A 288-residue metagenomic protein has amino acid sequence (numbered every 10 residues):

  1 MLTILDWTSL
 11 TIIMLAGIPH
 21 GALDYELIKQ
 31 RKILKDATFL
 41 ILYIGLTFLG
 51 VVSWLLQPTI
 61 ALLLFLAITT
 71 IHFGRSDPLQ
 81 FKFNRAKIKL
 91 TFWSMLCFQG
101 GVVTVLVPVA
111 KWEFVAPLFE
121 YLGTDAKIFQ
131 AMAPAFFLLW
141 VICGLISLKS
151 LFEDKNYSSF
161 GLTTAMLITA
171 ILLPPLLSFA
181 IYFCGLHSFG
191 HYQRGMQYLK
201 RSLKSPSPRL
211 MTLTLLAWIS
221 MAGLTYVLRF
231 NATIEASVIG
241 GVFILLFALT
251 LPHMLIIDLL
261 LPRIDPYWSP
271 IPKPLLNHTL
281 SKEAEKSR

Functional and structural regions predicted by a protein language model:
L2-W7, V52-L62, A170-F179: Transmembrane helix interruption/hinge and helix-loop junction motifs
T3-I28, T124-I146: Hydrophobic, membrane-facing alpha-helical anchors
S9-G17, I60-I71, S178-G190, G241-L246: Hydrophobic core segments of alpha-helical transmembrane domains in multi-pass membrane proteins
I33, F48-L106, P117-T124: Membrane-interface helix-loop-helix junctions at boundaries between adjacent transmembrane segments
F81, Y182-L199, P208: Predominantly late transmembrane helices and immediately cytosolic-facing juxtamembrane segments
F92-V115, A131-K149, G161-P175, L216-A217 (+1 more regions): Alpha-helical transmembrane segments of multi-pass integral membrane proteins
E113-I128, R229-A236: Membrane-interface helix termini and inter-helical loops of multi-pass transporters
R201, G223-I244: Extracellular/periplasmic helix-loop-helix junctions in multi-pass membrane proteins
